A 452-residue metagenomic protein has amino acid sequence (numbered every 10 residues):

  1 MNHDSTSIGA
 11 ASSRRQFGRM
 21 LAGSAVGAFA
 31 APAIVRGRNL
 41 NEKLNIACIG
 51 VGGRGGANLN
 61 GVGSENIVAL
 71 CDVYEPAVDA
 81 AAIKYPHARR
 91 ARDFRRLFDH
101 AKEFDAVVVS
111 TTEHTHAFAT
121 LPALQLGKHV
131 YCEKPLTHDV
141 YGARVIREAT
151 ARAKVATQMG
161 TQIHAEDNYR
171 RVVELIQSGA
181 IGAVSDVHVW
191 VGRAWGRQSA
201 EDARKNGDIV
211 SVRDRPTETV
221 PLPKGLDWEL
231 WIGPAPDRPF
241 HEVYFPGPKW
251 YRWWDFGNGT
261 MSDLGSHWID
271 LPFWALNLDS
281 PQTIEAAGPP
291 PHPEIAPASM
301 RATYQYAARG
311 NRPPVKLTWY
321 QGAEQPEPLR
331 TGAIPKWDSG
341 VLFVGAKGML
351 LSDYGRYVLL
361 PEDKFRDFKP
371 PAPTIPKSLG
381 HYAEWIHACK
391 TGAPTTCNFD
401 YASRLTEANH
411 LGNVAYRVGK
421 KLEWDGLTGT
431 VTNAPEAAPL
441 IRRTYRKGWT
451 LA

Functional and structural regions predicted by a protein language model:
H3-A25: N-terminal secretory signal peptides and thylakoid transit peptides that target proteins across membranes
M20-Y85, I163-E166, P272: N-terminal Rossmann-like dinucleotide-binding module
G50, N58, A153-Q158, I163-E285 (+5 more regions): Predominantly a Rossmann-like dinucleotide-binding segment in NAD(P)-dependent oxidoreductases
A57, G63, C71, E75-V78 (+5 more regions): Glycine-enriched catalytic-core subsegment of oxygenase/oxidase enzymes
R89-D93: Conserved SAM-binding strand-loop segment of SAM-dependent methyltransferases
R96-K102: Short amphipathic alpha-helix with an adjacent loop that forms part of the alpha/beta core around
V107-V108: N-terminal Rossmann-like NAD(P) cofactor-binding module of classical short-chain dehydrogenase/reductase
E113, A117-A165, V172, G179: Beta-strand-loop-alpha-helix segment that lines the small-molecule cofactor/substrate pocket of alpha/beta enzymes
